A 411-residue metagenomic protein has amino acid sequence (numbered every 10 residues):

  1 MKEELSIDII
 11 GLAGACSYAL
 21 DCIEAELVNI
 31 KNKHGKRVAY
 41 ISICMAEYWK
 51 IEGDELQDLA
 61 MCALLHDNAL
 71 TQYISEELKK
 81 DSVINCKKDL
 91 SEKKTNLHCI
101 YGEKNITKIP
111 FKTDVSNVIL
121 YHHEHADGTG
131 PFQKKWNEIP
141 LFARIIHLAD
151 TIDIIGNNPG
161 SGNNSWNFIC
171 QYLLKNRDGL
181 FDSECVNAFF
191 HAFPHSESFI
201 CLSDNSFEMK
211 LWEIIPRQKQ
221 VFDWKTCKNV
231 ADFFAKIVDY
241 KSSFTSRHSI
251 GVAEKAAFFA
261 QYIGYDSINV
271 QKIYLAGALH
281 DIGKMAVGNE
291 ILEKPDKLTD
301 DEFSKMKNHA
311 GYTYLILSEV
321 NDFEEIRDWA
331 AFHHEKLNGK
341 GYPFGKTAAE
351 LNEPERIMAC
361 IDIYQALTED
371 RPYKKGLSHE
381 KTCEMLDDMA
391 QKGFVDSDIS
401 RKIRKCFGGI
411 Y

Functional and structural regions predicted by a protein language model:
K2-Y411: Histidine- and acidic-residue-rich, metal-dependent catalytic cores
